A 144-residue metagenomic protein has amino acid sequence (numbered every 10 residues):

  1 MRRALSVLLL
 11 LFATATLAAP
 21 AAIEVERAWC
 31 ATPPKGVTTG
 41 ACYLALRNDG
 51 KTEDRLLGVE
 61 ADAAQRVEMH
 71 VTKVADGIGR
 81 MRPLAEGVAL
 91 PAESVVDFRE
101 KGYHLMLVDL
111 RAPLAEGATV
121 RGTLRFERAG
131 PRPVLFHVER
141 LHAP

Functional and structural regions predicted by a protein language model:
M1-R2, M81: Short, intrinsically disordered low-complexity segments
R2-L10: Sec-dependent signal peptide recognition, specifically the positively charged N-region followed immediately by
A13-A18: N-terminal signal peptide c-region/cleavage motif recognized by signal peptidases
P20-P144: Compact, glycine-rich, soluble single-domain proteins
